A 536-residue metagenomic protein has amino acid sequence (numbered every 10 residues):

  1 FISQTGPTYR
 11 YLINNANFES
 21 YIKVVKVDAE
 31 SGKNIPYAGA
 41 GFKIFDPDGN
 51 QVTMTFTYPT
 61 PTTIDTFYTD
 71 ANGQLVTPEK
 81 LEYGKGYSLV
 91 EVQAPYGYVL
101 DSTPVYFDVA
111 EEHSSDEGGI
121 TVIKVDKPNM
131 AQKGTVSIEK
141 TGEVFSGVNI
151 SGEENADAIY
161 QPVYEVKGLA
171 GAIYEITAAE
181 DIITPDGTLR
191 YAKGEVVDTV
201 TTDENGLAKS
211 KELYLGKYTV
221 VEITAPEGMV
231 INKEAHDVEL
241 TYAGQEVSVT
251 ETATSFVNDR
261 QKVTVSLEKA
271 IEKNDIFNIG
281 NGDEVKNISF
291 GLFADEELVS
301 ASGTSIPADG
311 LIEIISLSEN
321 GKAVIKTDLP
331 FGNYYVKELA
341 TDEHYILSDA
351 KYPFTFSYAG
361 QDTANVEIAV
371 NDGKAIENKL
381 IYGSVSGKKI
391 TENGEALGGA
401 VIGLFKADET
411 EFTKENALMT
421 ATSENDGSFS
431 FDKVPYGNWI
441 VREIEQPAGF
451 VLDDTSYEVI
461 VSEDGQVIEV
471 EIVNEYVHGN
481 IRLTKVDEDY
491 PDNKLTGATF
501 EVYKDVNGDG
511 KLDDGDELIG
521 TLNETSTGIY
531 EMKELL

Functional and structural regions predicted by a protein language model:
F1-L536: Solvent-exposed loop/turn and edge beta-strand elements of beta-rich ligand-binding domains
